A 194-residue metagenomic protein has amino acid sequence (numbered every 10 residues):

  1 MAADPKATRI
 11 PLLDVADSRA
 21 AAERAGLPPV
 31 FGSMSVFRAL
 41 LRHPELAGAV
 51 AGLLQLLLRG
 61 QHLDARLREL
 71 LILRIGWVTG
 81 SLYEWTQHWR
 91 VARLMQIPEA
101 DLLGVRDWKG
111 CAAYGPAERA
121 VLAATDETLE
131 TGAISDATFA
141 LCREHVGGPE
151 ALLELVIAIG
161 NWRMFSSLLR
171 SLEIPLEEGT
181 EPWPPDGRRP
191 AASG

Functional and structural regions predicted by a protein language model:
M1-A65, P184-G194: Mobile cap/lid helix-loop segments that border enzyme active or cofactor-binding sites and regulate substrate access
L40, V50, L54-L57, L70-G76 (+3 more regions): Short alpha-helical scaffolding segments that buttress acidic/His motifs in well-ordered protein cores
E45-A49, G80-W85, D101, R119-A120 (+2 more regions): Short acidic alpha-helix initiation/capping motifs at coil-to-helix transition points, especially at protein N-termini
L63-D64, Q96-A100, S135, G147-A151: Helix N-cap / loop-to-helix initiation motif
L67-E69, I75-E99: Conserved alpha-helical segments that form or flank metal/cofactor-binding pockets of metalloenzymes
D107-P116: Acidic/His metal-coordination segments adjacent to aromatic residues that form catalytic metal sites in metalloenzymes
G115-V156: Acidic/histidine-rich alpha-helical segments that form the ligand environment of transition-metal centers
E144, G160, R170-G194: Acidic, carboxylate-rich catalytic segments that either coordinate divalent cations
